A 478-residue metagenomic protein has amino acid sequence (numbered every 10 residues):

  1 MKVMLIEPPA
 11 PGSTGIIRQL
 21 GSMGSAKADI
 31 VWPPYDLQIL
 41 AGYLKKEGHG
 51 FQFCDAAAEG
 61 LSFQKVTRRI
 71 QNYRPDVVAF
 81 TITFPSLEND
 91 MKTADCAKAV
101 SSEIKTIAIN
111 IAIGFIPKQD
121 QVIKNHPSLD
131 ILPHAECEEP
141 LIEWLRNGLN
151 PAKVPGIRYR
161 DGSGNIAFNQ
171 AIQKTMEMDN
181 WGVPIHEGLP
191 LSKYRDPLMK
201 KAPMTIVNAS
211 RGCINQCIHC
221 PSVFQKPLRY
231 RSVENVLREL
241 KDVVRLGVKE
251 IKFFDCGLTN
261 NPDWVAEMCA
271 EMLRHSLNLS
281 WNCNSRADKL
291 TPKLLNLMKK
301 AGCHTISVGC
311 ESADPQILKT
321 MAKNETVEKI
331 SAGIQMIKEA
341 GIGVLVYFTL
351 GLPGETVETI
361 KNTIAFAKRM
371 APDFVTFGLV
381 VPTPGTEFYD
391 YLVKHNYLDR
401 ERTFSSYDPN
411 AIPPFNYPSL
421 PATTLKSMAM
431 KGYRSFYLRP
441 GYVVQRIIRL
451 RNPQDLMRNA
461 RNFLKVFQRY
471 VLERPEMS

Functional and structural regions predicted by a protein language model:
M1-V3: Extreme N-terminal starter segment of soluble prokaryotic enzymes
L5, Q71, D76, S128 (+4 more regions): Radical SAM enzyme core and accessory elements
P9-I17, G24, V154, R160-A209: N-terminal [4Fe-4S]-dependent radical SAM core
G12-I16, I113, P117-Q119, G162 (+8 more regions): Flexible glycine/acidic-rich beta-alpha junction loops that bind and position SAM and/or redox cofactors in anaerobic
I17-Y35: Glycine- and acidic-residue-enriched helix-capping/strand-helix junction motifs
W32, D179, V183-Y347, A365: Radical SAM [4Fe-4S] cluster-binding motif and immediate context
D36, L40-E47, Q52-E177, L379-G385: Glycine-rich beta-alpha loop elements in corrinoid/cobalamin-binding modules across cobalamin-dependent enzymes
C137, L295-A313, D373-P382, T403: Non-cysteine beta-strand/loop elements that form the S-adenosyl-L-methionine
